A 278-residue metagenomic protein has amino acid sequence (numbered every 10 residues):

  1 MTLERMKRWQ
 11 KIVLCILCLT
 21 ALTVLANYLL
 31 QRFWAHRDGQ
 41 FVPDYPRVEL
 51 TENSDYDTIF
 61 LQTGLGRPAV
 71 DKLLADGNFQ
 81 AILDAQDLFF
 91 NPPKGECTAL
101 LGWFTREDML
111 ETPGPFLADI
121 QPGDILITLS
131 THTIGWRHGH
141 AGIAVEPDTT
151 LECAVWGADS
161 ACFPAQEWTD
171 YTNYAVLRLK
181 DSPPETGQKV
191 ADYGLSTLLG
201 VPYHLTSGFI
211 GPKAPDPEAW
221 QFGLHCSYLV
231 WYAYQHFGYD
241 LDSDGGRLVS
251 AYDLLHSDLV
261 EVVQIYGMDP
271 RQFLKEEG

Functional and structural regions predicted by a protein language model:
T2-L100, P217-G278: Activation targets extended, charge/polar-rich intrinsically disordered C-terminal tails
L100, Q166-T169, P202-G208: Short amphipathic alpha-helical segments, especially helix-boundary/capping motifs
L100-E111: Short, structured beta-strand/loop micro-motifs enriched in basic residues and often containing a Trp
I120-D181, I210-E218: Glycine-rich catalytic cores of cysteine/serine-nucleophile enzymes that process amide/ester linkages in cell-envelope
E152-C153, G157-A158, F163, E185 (+3 more regions): Boundary regions of SH3-family modules and the immediately adjacent low-complexity/disordered segments in eukaryotic
A175-G245: Active-site nucleophile-His-acid catalytic modules used for acyl/amide transfer and hydrolysis across diverse enzymes
